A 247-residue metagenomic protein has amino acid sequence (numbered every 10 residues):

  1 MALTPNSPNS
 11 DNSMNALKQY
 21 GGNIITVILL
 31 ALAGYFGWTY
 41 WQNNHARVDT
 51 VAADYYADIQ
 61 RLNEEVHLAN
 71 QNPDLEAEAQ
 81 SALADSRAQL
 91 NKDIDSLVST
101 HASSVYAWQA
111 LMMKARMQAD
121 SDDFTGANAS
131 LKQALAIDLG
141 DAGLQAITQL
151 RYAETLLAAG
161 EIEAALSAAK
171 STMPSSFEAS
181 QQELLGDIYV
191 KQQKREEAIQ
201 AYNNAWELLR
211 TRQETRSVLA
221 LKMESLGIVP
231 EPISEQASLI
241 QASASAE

Functional and structural regions predicted by a protein language model:
M1-L30, N43-A46: N-terminal positive-inside, membrane-proximal cytosolic segments immediately preceding the first
S99-A107, A136-Q145, S171-S180, E207-S217 (+1 more regions): Short solvent-exposed coil/turn linkers within tandem alpha-helical repeat scaffolds
W206-E247: Extracytoplasmic/luminal low-complexity segments enriched in Pro/Gly and acidic/polar residues that act as flexible
